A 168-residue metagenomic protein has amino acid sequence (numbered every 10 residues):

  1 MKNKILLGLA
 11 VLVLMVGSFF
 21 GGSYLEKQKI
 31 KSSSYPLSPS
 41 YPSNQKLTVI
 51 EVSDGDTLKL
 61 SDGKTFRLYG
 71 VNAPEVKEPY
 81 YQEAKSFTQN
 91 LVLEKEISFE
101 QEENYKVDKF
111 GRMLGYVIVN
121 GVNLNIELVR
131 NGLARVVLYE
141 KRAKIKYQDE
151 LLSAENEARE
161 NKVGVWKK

Functional and structural regions predicted by a protein language model:
K2-K168: Small beta-barrel nucleic-acid-binding modules, primarily SNase/OB-fold domains and secondarily Tudor-like barrels
